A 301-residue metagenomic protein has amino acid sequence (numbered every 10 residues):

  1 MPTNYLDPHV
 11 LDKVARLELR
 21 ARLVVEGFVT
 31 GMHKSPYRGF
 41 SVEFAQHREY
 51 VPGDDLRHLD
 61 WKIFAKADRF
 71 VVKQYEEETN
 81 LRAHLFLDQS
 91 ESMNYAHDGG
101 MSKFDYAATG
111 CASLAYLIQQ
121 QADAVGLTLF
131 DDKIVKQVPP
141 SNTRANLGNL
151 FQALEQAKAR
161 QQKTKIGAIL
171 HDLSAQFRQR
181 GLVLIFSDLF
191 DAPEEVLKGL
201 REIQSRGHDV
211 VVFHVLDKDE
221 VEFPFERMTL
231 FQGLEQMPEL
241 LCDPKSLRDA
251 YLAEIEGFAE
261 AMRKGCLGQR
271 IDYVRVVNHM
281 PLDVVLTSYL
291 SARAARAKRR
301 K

Functional and structural regions predicted by a protein language model:
M1-P36, Q46, A175-G181, P193-K301: Von Willebrand factor type A / integrin I
M1-R144, L182-S187, A192, K198 (+4 more regions): An amphipathic, basic-hydrophobic helix/alpha-beta surface used to engage anionic, phosphate-rich ligands or surfaces
M93, H97, L154-K158, S246 (+1 more regions): Short amphipathic alpha-helical interaction patches enriched in hydrophobic/aromatic residues with interspersed Lys/Arg
D105, R160-G167, F190-D191, A253-E256: Conserved phosphate-coordination/catalytic loops
T109-S113, T164-H171, E194, E260 (+1 more regions): Short, contiguous clusters of charged residues that form electrostatic/catalytic patches at enzyme active sites, used
Q137-A153, S291: Short, electropositive alpha-helical surface patch
N146-G181, P193-E195, D217, V221: Von Willebrand factor
